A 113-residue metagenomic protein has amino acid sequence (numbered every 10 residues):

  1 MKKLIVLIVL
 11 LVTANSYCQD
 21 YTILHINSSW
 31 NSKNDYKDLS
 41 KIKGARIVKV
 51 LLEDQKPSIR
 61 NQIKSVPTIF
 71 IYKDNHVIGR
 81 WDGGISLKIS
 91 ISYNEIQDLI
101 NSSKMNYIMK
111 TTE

Functional and structural regions predicted by a protein language model:
L4-T13: Sec-dependent N-terminal signal peptides
Y17-K49: Local sequence-structure signature of Cys/Sec-based thiol-disulfide redox active-site neighborhoods
K37-S40, I63-K64, G84-I85: Short, glycine/charged-enriched secondary-structure capping and boundary segments
L52-I59: N-terminal post-signal-peptidase region of extra-cytosolic proteins
N61-K73: Structural micro-motif
I71-E113: Non-catalytic, surface beta->alpha helical segment in thiol-disulfide oxidoreductase systems
